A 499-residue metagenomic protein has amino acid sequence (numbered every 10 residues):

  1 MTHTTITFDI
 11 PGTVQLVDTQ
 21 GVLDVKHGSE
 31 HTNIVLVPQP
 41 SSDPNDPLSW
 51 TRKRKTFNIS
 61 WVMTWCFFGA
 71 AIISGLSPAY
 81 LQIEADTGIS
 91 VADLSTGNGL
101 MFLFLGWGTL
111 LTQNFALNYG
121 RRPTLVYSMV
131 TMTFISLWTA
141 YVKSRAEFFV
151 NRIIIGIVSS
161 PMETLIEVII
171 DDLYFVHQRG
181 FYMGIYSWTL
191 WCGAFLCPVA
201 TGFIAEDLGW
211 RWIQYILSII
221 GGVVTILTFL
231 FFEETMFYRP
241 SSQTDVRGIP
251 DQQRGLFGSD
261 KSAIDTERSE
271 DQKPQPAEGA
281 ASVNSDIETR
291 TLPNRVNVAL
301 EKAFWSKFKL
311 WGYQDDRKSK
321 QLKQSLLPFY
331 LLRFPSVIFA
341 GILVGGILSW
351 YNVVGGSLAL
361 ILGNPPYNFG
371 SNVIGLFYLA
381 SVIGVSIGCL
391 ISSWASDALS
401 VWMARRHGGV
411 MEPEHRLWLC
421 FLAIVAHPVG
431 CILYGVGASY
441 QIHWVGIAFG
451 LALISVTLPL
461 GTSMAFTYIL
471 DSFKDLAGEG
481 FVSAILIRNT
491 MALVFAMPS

Functional and structural regions predicted by a protein language model:
M1-R54, T235-Q324, S400-E412: Intrinsically disordered, low-complexity terminal tails of fungal membrane proteins
K55-G75, I153, L332-R333, V337-Y351 (+1 more regions): Pair of pore-lining "gating" transmembrane helices in MFS-fold secondary transporters
W65, I185-T189, I220, F229 (+3 more regions): Hydrophobic alpha-helical segments of secondary membrane carriers
C66, M129-S136, N151-R152, S187 (+4 more regions): A generic transmembrane-helix signature of 12-TM secondary carrier transporters
A70, Q82, D86, G99-F102 (+9 more regions): C-terminal transmembrane bundle
V91-A92, V176-Y186, S371, D475-A484: Loop-to-transmembrane helix entry/capping segments in MFS-fold secondary transporters and related SLC/MFSD carriers
I153-L190: Cytoplasmic helix-loop-helix junction between adjacent transmembrane helices in 12-TM secondary transporters
W191-Q243: Helix-loop-helix hairpin linking two adjacent transmembrane segments in secondary transporters
